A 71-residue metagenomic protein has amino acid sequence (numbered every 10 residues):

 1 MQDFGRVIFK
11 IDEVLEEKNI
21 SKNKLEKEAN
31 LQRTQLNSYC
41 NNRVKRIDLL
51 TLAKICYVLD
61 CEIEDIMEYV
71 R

Functional and structural regions predicted by a protein language model:
M1-S21: A short, Lys/Arg-rich alpha-helix, primarily the initiator
L15, E26, C56: The alpha-helix within a helix-turn-helix
E16, N30, N41, R71: Residue-level detection of the helix-turn-helix DNA-binding "recognition helix"
I20-S38: Short alpha-helical DNA-recognition segment
R43-K54: Short, basic-rich loop-to-helix N-cap that marks the start of a DNA-contacting helix
D60-R71: Short C-terminal boundary/hinge segments that cap the last helix of small helical domains
